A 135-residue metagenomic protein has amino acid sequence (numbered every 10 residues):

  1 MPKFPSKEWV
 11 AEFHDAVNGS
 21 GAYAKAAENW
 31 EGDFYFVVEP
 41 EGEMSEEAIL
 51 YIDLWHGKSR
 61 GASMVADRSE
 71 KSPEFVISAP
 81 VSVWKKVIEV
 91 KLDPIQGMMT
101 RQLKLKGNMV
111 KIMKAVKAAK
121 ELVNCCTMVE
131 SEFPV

Functional and structural regions predicted by a protein language model:
M1-V135: Feature captures hydrophobic
